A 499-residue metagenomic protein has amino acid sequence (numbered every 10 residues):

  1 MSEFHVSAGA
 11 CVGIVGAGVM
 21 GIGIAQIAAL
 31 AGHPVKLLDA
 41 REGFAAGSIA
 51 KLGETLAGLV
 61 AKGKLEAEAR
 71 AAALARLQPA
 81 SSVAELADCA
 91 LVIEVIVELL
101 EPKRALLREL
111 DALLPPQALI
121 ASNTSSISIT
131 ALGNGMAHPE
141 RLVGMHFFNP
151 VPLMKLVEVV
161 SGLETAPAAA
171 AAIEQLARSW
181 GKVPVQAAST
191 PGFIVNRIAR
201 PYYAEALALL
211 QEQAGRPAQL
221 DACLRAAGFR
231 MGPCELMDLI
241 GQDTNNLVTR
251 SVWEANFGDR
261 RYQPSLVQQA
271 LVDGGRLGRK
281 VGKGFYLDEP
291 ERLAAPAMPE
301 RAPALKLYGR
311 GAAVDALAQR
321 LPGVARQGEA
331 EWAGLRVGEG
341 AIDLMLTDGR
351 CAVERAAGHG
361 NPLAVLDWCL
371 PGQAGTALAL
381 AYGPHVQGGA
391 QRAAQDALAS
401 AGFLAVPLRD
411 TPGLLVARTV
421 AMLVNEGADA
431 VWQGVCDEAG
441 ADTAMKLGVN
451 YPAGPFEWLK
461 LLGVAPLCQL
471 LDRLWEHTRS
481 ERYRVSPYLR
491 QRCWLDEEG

Functional and structural regions predicted by a protein language model:
M1-G499: N-terminal glycine-rich phosphate-binding loop for ADP-containing cofactors
